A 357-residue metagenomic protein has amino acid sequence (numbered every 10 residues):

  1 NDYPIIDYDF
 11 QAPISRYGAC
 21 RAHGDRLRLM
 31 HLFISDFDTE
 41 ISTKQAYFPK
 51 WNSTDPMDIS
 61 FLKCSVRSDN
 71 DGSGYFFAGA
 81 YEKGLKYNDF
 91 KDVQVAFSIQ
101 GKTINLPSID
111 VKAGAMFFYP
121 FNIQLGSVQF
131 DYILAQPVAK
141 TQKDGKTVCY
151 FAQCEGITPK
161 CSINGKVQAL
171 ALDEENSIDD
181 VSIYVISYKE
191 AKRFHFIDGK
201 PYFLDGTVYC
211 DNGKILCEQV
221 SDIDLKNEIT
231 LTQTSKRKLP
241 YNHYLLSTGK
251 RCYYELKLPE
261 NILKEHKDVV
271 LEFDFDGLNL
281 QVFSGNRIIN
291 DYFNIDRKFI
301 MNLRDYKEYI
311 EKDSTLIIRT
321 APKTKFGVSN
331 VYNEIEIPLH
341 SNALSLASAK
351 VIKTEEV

Functional and structural regions predicted by a protein language model:
N1-I215, A349: Carbohydrate-binding surfaces of carbohydrate-active enzymes
Y119-P120, L256, F299-E308: Exposed aromatic-hydrophobic patches
N227-Y254: Edge strands and adjacent loops of beta-rich recognition modules
T248-N261, F299-M301: Short beta-strands within extracellular/lumenal beta-sheet-rich domains
I262-G285, Y292-F293, I318: Aromatic-lined ligand-binding clefts that engage carbohydrates, nucleic acids, or primary amines
N290-K298: A short acidic/small-residue loop/turn micro-motif
I317-K325: Short beta-strand-plus-loop segments that form exposed binding edges in beta-rich domains
F326-V357: Exposed low-complexity, polar/acidic, P/S/T/G-rich flexible segments that act as propeptides, protease-susceptible
